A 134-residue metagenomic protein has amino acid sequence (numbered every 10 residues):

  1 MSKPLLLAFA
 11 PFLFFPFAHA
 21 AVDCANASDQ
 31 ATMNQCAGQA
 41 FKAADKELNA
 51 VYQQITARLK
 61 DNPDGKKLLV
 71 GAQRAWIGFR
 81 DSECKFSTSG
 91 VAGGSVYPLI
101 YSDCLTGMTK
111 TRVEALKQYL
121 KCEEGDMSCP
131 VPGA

Functional and structural regions predicted by a protein language model:
M1-F9: Bacterial N-terminal signal peptides that target proteins for export
P11-L13: Compositionally biased non-globular segments, especially hydrophobic aliphatic-rich helices of signal peptides
F15-F17: N-terminal signal peptide c-region/cleavage motif recognized by signal peptidases
H19-A134: N-terminal alpha-helical modules
